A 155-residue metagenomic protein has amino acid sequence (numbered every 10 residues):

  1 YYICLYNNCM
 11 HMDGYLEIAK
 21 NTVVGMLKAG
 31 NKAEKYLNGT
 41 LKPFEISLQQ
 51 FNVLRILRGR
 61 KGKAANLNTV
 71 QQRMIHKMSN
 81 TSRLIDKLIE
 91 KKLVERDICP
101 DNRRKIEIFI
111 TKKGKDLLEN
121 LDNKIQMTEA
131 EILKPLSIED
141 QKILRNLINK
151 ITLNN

Functional and structural regions predicted by a protein language model:
Y1-F44, L93: N-terminal leader segment of winged-helix/HTH proteins
Y1-Y15, I138-N155: C-terminal regulatory/oligomerization modules of transcriptional regulators
C9, D86-R145: Charged, amphipathic alpha-helical coiled-coil/dimerization segments
L27, R55-G62, D122, N149: Short, locally clustered residues in the helix-turn-helix/winged-helix DNA-binding domain
K35-K77: N-terminal helix-turn-helix DNA-binding core of bacterial DNA-binding proteins
L67, I85-D86: Short, hydrophobic-biased segments on the C-terminal half of alpha helices that form "recognition helices"
